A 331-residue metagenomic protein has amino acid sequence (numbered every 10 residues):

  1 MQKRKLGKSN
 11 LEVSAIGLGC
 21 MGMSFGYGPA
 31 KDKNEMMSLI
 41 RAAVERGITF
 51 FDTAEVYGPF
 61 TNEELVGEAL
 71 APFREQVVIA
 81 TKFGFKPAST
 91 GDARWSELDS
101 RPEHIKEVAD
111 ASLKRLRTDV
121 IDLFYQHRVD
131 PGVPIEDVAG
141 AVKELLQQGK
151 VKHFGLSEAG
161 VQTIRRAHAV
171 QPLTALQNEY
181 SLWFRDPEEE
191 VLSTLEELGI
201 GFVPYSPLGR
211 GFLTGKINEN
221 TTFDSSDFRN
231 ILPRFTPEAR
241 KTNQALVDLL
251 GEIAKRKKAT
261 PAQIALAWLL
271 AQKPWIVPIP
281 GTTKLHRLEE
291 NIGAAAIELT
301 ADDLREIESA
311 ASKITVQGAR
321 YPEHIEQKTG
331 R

Functional and structural regions predicted by a protein language model:
M1-V78: N-terminal binding-site loop/beta-alpha segment at the start of enzyme catalytic domains that lines or forms
K3, V129, V133-S309, I314 (+1 more regions): Beta/alpha (TIM)-barrel catalytic core signal, keyed to glycine-rich beta->alpha loops juxtaposed to Asp/Glu that bind
L18-C20, T53, L123-Q126, L156 (+2 more regions): Conserved beta-strand positions
G22-N34, G91-H104: Active-site mouth loops of central-metabolism enzymes
A30-A43, R101-R115, G160-I164: Short, acidic/polar
G67-V78, K114-R117, L146, H168-V170: Acidic (Asp/Glu)-rich catalytic clusters
Q76-A88: A short, structured active-site edge motif that brings together acidic residues
L113-P131: Active-site groove signature of glycoside hydrolases
